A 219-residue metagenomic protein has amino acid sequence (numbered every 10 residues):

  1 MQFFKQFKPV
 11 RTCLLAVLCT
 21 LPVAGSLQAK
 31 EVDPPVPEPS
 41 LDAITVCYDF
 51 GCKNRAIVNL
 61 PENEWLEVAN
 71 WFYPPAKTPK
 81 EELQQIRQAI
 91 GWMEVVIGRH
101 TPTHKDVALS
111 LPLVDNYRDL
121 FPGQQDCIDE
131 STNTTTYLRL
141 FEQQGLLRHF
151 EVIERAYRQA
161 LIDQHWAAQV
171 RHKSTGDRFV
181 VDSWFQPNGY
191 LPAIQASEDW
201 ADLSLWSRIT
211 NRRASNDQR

Functional and structural regions predicted by a protein language model:
Q2-L14: Bacterial N-terminal signal peptides that target proteins for export
C13-A24: Bacterial N-terminal signal peptides
L27-A29: Boundary at the C-terminal end of the N-terminal hydrophobic targeting segment
P39-L41, F50: Eukaryotic low-complexity, non-globular regulatory regions
C47-K80, D106-L120: Acidic/histidine-rich, surface-exposed loop or edge segments in extracytoplasmic proteins
Q85-F150: Mid-length scaffold segments of soluble, non-membrane domains
R139-W200: Hydrophobic/aromatic-rich core segments of domains that either
A201-R219: Low-complexity, Gly/Ser/Thr/Pro-rich intrinsically disordered linker/tail segments
